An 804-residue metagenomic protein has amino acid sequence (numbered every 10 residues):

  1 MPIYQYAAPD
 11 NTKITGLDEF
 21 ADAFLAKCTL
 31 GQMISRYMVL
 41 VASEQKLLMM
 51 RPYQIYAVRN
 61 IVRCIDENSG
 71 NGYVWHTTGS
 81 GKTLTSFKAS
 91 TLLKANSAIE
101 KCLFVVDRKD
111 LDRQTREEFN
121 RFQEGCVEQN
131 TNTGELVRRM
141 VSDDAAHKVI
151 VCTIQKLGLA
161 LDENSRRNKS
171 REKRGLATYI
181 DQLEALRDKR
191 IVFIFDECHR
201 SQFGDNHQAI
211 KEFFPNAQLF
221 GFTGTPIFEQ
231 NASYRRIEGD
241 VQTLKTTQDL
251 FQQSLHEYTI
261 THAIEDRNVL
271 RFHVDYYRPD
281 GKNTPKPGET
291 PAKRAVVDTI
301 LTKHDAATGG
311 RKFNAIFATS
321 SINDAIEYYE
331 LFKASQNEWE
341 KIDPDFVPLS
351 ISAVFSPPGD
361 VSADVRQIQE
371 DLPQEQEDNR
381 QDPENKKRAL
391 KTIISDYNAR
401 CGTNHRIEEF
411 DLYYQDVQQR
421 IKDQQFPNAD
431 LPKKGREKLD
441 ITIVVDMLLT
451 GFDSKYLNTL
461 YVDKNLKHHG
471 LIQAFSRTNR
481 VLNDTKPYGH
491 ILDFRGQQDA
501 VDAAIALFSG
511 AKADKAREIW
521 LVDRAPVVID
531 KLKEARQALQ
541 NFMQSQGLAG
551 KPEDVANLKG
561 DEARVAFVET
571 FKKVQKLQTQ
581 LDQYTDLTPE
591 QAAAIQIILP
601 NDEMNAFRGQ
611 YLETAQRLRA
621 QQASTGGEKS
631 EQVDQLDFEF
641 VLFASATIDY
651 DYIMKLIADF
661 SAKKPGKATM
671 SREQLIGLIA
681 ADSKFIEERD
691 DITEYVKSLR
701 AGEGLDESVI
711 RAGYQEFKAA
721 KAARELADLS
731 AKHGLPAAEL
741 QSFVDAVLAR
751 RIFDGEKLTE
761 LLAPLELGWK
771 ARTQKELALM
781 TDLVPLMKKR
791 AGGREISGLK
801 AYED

Functional and structural regions predicted by a protein language model:
M1-K101, D110-C126, D144-V149, Q155 (+3 more regions): ATP-dependent helicase/translocase motor core
P2-I3, Q155-T284, K293-R294, L449-D514: Signature of the SF2 helicase/ATPase Hel1-core->accessory helical subdomain module
D66-G70, D143-A146, E163-I191, E409-Y414 (+2 more regions): Short basic/glycine-enriched coil/helix segment immediately N-terminal to the Walker B
G70, A95, R113, T131 (+4 more regions): Catalytic cores and motor modules of nucleic-acid processing enzymes
W75-H76, E100-R108, F313-S321: Conserved RecA-like ASCE P-loop NTPase motor core of nucleic-acid helicases/translocases
S80, V106-K109, N130-R139, I154-L159 (+4 more regions): Conserved helicase motor
A146-G158, G435-T450: Conserved two-lobed SF2 helicase motor
K148, G288-I441: Conserved C-terminal RecA-like helicase domain
